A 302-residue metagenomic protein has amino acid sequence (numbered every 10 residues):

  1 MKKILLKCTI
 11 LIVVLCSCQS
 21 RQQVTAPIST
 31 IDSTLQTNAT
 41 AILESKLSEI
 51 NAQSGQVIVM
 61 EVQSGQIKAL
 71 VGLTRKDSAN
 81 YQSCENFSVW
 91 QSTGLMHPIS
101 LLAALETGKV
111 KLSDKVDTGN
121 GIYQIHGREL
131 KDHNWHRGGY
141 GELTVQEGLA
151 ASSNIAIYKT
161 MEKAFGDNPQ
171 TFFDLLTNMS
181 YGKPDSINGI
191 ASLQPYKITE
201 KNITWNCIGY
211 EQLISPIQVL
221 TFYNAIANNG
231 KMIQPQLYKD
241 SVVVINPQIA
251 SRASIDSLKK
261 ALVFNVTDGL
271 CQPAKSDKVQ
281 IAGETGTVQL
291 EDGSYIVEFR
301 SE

Functional and structural regions predicted by a protein language model:
M1-T25: Bacterial Sec-dependent N-terminal signal peptides
C18-Q56, K76-S78: Extracytoplasmic/periplasmic proteins that interact with beta-lactams or build/remodel peptidoglycan
I31-L35, Q53-W90, L105-E302: Beta-lactam-recognizing serine transpeptidase/beta-lactamase-like catalytic domain environment
V89, T93-L102: Active/ligand-binding-proximal structured segments within catalytic/core domains that scaffold catalytic residues
